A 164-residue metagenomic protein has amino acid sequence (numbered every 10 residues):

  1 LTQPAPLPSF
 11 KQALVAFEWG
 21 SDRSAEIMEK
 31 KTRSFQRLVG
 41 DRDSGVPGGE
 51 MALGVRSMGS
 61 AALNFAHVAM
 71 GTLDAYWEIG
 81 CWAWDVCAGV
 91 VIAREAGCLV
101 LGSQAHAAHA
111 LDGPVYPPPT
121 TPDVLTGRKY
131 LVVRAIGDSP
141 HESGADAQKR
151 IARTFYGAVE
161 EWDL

Functional and structural regions predicted by a protein language model:
L1-K11: ATP-dependent small-molecule kinase catalytic core of the GHMP/sugar-kinase superfamily and closely related
L7, E18, G80: Residue-level recognition of the GNAT/N-acetyltransferase active site
P8-S9, S24, S60, W82: Helix N-cap and loop-to-helix transition residues
K11-Q36: Active-site rim beta-loop-alpha module in soluble metabolic enzymes
E29, R33-L164: Oxyanion/phosphate-interacting regions
